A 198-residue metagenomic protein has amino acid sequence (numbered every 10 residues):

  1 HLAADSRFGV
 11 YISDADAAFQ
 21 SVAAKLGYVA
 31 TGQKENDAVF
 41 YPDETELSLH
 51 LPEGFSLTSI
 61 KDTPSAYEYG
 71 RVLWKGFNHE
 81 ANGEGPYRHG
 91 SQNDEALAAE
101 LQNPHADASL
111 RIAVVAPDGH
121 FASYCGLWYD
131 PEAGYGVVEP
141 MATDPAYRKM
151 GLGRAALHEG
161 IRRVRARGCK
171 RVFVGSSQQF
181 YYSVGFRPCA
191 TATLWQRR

Functional and structural regions predicted by a protein language model:
H1, T143-P145, K149-A166, S183: Conserved acetyl-CoA-binding loop-helix of GNAT-fold acetyltransferases
H1-F55, K61, A192-R198: Acyl-donor-binding surface of acyltransferase catalytic domains
A4-D5, S109, C169: Short, high-confidence coil segments that cap the C-terminus of an alpha-helix and link into the following beta-strand
F8-I12, V138, R171-S176: Conserved hydrophobic beta-strand within the GNAT/NAT acetyltransferase core sheet that lines the active-site cleft
I12-S13, V115, M141-R148: A short, internal acetyl-CoA/4′-phosphopantetheine-binding micro-motif in the GNAT/acyltransferase core
S56-R71: A short beta-loop-alpha structural element at the N-terminal edge of CoA-dependent acyl/N-acetyltransferase catalytic
E80-A142: A conserved beta-strand-loop-helix scaffold within acyl/acetyltransferase catalytic domains
